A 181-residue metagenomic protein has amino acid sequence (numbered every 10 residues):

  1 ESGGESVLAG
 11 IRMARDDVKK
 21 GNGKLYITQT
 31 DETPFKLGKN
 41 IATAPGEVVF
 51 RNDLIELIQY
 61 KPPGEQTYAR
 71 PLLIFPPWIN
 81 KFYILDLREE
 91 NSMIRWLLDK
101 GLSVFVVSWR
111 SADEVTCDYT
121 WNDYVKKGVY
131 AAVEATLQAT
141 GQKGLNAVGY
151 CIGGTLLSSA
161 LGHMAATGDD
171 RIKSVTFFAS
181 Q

Functional and structural regions predicted by a protein language model:
E1-G4, L8: Extended, charge-enriched "interface" segments that sit outside catalytic cores
M13, D17-D113: Short, surface-exposed "cap/lid" segments of acyl-processing enzymes
G64-T67, W96-V104, A135-G144, H163-S174: Secondary-structure transition/capping motifs at alpha-helix termini and the adjoining loop/turn into the next element
T116-T140: Alpha/beta-hydrolase active-site loop
E134, G154-T155, F178: Acidic/histidine-rich catalytic neighborhood
G149-G153: Gly/Ala-rich beta-loop-alpha elbow adjacent to hydrolase catalytic centers
L157-L161: Short helix immediately C-terminal to the catalytic nucleophile in hydrolase catalytic domains
V175-Q181: Active-site nucleophile loop of the alpha/beta-hydrolase fold
